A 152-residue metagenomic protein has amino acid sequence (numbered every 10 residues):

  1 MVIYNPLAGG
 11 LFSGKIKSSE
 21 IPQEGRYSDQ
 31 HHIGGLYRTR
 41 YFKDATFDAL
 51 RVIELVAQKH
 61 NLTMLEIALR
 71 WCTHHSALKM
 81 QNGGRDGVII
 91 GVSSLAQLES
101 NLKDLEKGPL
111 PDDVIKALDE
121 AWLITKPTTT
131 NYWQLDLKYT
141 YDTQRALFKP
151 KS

Functional and structural regions predicted by a protein language model:
M1-Q30, V56, T63: Aromatic-lined glycan-binding groove of carbohydrate-active enzymes
M1-V2, G87-I89: Structural preference for beta-strand elements that scaffold enzyme active sites
G25-L55, K59, H74-L78, N82-G83 (+2 more regions): Terminal-tail/helix-coil boundary detector
M64, R85-G87: Active-site lining segments that contact anionic ligands and/or coordinate catalytic metals
I67: Glycine/threonine-rich phosphate-binding loop and adjacent beta-strand/alpha-helix elements that clamp
